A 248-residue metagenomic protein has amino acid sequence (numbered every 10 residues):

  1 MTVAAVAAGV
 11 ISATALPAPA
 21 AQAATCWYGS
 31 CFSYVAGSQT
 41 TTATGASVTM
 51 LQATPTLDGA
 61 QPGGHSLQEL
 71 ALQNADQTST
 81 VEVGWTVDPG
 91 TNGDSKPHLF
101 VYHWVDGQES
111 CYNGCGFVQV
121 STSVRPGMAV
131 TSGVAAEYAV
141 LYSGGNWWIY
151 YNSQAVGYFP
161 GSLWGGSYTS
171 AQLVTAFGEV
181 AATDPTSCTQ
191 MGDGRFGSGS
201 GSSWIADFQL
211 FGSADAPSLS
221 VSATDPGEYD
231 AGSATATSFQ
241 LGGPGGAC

Functional and structural regions predicted by a protein language model:
M1-V3, P19-C248: Exposed, interaction-prone regions of secreted/extracellular proteins
A8-A20: C-terminal segment of classical bacterial N-terminal signal peptides
